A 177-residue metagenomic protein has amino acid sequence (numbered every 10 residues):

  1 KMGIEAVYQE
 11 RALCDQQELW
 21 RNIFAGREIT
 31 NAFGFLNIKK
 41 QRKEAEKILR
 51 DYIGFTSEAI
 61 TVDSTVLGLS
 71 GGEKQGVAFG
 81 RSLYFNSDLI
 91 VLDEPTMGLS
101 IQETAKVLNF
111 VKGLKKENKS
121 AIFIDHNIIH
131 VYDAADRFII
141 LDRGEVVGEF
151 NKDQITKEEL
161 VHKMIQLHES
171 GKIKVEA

Functional and structural regions predicted by a protein language model:
K1-A177: Glycine-rich phosphate-binding loops of nucleotide-dependent enzymes
